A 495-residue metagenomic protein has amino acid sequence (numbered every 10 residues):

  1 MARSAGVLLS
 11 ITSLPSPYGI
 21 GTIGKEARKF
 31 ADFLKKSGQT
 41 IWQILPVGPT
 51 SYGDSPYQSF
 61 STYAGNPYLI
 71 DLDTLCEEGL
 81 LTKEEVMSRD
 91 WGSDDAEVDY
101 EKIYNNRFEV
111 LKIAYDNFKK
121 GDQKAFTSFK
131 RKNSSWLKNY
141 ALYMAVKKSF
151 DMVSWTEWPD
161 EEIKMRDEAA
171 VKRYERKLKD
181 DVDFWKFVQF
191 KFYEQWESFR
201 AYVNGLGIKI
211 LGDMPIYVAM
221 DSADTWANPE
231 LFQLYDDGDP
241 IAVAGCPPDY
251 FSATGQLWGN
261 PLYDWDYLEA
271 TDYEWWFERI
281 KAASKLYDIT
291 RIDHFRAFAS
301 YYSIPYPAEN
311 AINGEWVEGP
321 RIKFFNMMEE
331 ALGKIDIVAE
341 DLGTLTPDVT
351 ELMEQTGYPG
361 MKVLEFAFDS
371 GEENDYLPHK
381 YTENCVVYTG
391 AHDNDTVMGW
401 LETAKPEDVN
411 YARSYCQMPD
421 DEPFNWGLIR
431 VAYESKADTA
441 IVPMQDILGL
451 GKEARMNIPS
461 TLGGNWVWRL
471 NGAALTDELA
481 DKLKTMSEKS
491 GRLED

Functional and structural regions predicted by a protein language model:
M1-T12, R28: N-terminal regions that are enriched for targeting/export leaders and immediately downstream pro/stem segments
A2, S10, D54-Y193, V218-I441 (+2 more regions): Alpha-amylase-like alpha-glycosidases and glucanotransferases acting on alpha-linked glucans and related
K25-D32, E194-Y202, F277-E278, F424-L428: Short alpha-helical segments and helix-capping/turn motifs at coil-helix boundaries
E26-T50, L286-Y287: Catalytic domains of carbohydrate-active enzymes, especially glycoside hydrolases
K35, W196-N204, E329, M353-E354: Surface-exposed amphipathic alpha-helices with a cationic face
L45, K209-L211, P215, I289 (+1 more regions): Outer-envelope exported proteins of Gram-negative bacteria
W185-V218: Conserved, well-ordered alpha-helix/loop/beta-strand core segments that scaffold catalytic motifs
